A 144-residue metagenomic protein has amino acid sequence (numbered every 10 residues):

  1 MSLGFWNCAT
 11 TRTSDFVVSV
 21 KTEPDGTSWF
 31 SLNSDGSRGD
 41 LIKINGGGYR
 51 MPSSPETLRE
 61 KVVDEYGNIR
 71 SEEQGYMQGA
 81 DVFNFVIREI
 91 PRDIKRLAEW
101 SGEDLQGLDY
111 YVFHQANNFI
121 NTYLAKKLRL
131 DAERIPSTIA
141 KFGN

Functional and structural regions predicted by a protein language model:
M1, I87-K95, L105-N144: Claisen-condensing/thiolase-fold acyl-transfer catalytic domains that form or cleave C-C bonds in fatty acid
M1-S2, V17: Active-site histidine-anchored catalytic micro-motif
S2-W6, M77, D81, I139-G143: A short glycine/serine-rich beta->alpha loop
F5-T10, L128-L130: A glycine- and small-aliphatic-rich helix-loop capping segment at beta-alpha/alpha-beta transitions that lines
W6, S31, F113: Glycine- and other small-residue-rich loops at beta-strand/loop junctions that grip anionic moieties
A9-R88, R92: Condensing-enzyme catalytic core mediating Claisen C-C bond formation in acyl metabolism
A80, A98, A125: Short, flexible active-site loop motifs that bind/organize anionic cofactors or intermediates
W100-E103: Glycine-rich helix-loop-beta junction characteristic of Rossmann-like nucleotide cofactor-binding loops
